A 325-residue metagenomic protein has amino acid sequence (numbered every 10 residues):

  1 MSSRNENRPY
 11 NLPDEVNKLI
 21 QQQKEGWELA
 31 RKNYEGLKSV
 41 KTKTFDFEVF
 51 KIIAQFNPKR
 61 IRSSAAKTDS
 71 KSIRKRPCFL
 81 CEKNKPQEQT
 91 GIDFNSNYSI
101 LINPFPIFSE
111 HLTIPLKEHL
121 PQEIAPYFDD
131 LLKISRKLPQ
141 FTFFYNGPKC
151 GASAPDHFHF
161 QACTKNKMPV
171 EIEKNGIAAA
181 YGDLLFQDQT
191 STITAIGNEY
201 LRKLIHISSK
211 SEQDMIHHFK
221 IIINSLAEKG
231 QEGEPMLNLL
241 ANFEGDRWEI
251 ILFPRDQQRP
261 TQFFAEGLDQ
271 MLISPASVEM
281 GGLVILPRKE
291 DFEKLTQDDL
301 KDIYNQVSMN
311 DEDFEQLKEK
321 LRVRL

Functional and structural regions predicted by a protein language model:
M1-D130, K165-L325: Active-site microenvironments that recognize anionic phosphate/pyrophosphate groups
S96-Y98, E110-L112, P139-F143, D156-F160: Generic beta-strand structural signal
L116, G147, A154-K167: Histidine-centered catalytic micro-motifs
F141-A154, E232-F243: A short glycine-rich, hydrophobically flanked beta-strand micro-motif that places a catalytic Asp/Glu for divalent metal
